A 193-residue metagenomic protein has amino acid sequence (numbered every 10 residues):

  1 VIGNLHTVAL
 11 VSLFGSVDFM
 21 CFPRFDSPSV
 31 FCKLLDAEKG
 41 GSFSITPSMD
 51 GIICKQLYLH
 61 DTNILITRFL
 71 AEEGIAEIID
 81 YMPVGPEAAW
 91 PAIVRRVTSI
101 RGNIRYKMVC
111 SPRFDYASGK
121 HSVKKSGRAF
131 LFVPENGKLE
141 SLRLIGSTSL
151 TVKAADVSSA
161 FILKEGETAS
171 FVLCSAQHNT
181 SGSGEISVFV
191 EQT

Functional and structural regions predicted by a protein language model:
V1-E72, F114-S122: An extended acidic
G74, D80-V94, T98-T193: Acidic/polar, glycine-enriched structural segments that form the non-catalytic walls/loops of the carbohydrate-binding
